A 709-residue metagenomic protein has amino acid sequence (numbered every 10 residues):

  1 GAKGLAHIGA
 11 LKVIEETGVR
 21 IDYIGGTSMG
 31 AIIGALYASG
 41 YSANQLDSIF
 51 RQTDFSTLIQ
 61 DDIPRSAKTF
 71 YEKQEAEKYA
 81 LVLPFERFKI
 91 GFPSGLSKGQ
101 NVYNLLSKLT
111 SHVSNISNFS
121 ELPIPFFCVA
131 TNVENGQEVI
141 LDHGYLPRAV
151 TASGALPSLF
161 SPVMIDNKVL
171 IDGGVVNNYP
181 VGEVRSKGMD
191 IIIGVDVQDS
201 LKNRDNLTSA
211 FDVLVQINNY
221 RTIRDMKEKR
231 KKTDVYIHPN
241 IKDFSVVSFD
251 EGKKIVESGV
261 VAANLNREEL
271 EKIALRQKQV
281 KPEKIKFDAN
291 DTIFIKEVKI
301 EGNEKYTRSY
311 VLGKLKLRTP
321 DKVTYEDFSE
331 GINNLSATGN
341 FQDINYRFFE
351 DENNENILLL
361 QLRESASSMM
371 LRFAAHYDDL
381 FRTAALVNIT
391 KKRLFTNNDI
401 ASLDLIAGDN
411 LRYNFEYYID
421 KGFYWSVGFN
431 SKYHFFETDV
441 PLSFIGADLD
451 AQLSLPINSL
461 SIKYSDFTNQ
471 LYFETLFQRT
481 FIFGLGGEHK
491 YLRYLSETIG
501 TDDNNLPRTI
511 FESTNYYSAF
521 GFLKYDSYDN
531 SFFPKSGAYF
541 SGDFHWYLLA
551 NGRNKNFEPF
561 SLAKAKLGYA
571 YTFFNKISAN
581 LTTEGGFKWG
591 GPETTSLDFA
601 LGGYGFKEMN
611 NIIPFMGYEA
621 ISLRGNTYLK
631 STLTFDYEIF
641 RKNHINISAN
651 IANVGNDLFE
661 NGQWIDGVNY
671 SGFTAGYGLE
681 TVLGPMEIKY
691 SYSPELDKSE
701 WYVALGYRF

Functional and structural regions predicted by a protein language model:
G1-T27, A35-N333, A337-E350, E364-S367: Patatin-like phospholipase
R204, R382, R412-N414, F436-L442 (+8 more regions): Outer-membrane beta-barrel proteins
P320-K322, E326, N661-G667, G678: C-terminal soluble interaction/assembly domains
E326, D343-N345, E350-F520, Y525 (+3 more regions): Gram-negative/organellar outer-membrane beta-barrel architecture
A375, P507-T509, Y516-I639: C-terminal outer-membrane beta-barrel translocator/porin domains of Gram-negative envelope proteins and their
N430, F444-D450, D502, T509 (+8 more regions): Outer-membrane beta-barrel transmembrane domain signature
K432-F436, E488-L492, G542-N551, G586-G590 (+1 more regions): Short glycine-rich beta-strand segments
